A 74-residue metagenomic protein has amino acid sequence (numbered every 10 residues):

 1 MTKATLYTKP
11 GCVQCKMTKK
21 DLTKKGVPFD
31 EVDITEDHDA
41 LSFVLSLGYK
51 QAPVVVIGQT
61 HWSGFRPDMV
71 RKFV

Functional and structural regions predicted by a protein language model:
M1-K25: Local sequence-structure signature of Cys/Sec-based thiol-disulfide redox active-site neighborhoods
K9, Y49, P67: ATP/adenylate-binding site constellation spanning eukaryotic-like Ser/Thr protein kinases, ABC-transporter
K24, P28-F29, L41, V74: Catalytic phosphate/metal-binding cores of nucleic-acid and nucleotide-processing enzymes, i.e., regions that mediate
F29-E31, H61: Conserved beta-strand scaffold positions in the cores of enzyme catalytic domains, especially in NTP/NDP-utilizing
D33-K50: Thioredoxin-like thiol-disulfide oxidoreductase module
P53-S63: A short, hydrophobic beta-strand/beta-hairpin element that forms part of a small beta-sheet core
